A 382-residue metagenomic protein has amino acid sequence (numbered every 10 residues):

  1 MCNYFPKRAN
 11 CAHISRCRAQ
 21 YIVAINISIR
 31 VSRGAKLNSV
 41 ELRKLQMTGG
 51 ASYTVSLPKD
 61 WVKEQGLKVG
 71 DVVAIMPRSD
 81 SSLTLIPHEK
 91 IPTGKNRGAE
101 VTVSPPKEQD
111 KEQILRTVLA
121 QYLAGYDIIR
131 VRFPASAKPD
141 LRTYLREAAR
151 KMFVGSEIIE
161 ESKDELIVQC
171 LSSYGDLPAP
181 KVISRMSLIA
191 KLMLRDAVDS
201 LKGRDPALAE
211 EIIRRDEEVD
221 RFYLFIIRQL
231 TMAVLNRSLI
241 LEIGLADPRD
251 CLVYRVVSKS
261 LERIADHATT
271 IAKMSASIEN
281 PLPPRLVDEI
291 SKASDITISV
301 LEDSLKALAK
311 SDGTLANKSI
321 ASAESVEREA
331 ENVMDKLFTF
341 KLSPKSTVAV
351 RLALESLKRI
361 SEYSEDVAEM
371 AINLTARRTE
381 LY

Functional and structural regions predicted by a protein language model:
N3, K7-N10, N26, K36: Intrinsically disordered, low-complexity polyampholyte segments enriched for Lys and acidic residues
N3-Y4, V23, Y254, A272: Compositionally biased low-complexity segments, especially N-terminal hydrophobic helices that form the hydrophobic
A9-A12, A19, V23-A24, V31: Acidic, Ala/Val/Gly-enriched low-complexity intrinsically disordered segments
N26-M47: Extreme N-terminal segment that seeds HTH/winged-HTH DNA-binding domains in transcriptional regulators
V40-L45, G50-S52, S56-Y382: Cytosolic, long alpha-helical scaffolding segments
